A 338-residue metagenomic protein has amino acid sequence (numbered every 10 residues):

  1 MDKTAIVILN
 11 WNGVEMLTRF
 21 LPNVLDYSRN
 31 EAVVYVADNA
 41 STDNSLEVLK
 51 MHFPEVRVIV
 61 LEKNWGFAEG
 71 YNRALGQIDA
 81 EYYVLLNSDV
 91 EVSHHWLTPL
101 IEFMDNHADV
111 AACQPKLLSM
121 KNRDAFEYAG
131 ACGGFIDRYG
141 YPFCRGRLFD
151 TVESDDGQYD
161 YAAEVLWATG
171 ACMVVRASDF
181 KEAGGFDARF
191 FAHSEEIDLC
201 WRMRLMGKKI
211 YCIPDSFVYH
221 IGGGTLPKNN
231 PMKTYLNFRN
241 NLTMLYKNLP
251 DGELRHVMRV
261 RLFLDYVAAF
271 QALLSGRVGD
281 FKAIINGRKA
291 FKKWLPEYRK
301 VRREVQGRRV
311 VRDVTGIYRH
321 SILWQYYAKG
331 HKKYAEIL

Functional and structural regions predicted by a protein language model:
T4-V7, M206-Q325: Active-site-adjacent helix/loop segment of glycosyltransferases that harbors family-specific signature motifs
V14, N23, D38-E47, K63: A conserved acidic beta->alpha catalytic loop
P22-E31: Short, acidic, metal-binding catalytic loop of nucleotide-sugar glycosyltransferases
E31-A40, I59-L61: Short beta-strand/loop segment that forms part of the nucleotide-sugar
V60-I78, S88-V90, P99: Glycine-rich, basic loop-to-helix element that forms the pyrophosphate-binding segment of sugar-nucleotide handling
Y83: Short aromatic/hydrophobic "clamp" motif used to bind/position activated sugar donors
E91-Y141: Conserved donor NDP-sugar-binding/catalytic core segment of glycosyltransferases
D160-F217: A short, conserved alpha-helix in the catalytic core of glycosyltransferases
